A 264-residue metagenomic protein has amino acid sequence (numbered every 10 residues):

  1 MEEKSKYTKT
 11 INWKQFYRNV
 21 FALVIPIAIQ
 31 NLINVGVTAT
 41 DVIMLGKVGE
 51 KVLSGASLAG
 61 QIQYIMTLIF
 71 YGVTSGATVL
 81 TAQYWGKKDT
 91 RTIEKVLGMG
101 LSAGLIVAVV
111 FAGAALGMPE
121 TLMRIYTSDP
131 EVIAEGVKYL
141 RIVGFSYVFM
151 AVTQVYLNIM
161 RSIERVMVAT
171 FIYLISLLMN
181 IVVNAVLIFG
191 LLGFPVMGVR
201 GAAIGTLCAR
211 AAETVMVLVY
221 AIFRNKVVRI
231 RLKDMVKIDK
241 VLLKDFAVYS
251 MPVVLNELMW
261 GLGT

Functional and structural regions predicted by a protein language model:
M1-P26, T81-S146, P195-S250: Short alpha-helical transmembrane segments in multi-pass integral membrane proteins
I25-V79, V107, V143-M150, K244-T264: Transmembrane helix-bundle signature of multi-pass secondary active exporters and lipid flippases
G36-A39, K47-E50, Y84-K87, S162-I163 (+3 more regions): Helix-loop interface residues and adjacent transmembrane-helix termini in multi-pass membrane transporters, primarily
A39-I43, G113, T121, V155-I159 (+2 more regions): Alpha-helical transmembrane segments of multipass membrane proteins
G46-K47, Q83, R124-I125, K138 (+5 more regions): Transmembrane helix-loop junction
L53-L116, M150-A169, T264: Small-residue-rich hydrophobic transmembrane alpha-helices
I65-L68, N180-N184, T214-L218: Hydrophobic transmembrane alpha-helices of multi-pass small-molecule transporters
G104, I159-V186, R200-A203, L207: Alpha-helical transmembrane segments of multi-pass membrane transporters/permeases
